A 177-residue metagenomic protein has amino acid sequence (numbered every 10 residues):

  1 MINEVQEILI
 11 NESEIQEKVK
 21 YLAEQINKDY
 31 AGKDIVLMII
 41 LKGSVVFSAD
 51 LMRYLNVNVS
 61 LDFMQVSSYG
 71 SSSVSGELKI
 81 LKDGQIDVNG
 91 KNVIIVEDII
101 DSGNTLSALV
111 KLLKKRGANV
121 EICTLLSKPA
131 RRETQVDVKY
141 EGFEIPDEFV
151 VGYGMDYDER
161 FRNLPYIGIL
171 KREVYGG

Functional and structural regions predicted by a protein language model:
M1-G177: PRPP-associated nucleotide enzymes
